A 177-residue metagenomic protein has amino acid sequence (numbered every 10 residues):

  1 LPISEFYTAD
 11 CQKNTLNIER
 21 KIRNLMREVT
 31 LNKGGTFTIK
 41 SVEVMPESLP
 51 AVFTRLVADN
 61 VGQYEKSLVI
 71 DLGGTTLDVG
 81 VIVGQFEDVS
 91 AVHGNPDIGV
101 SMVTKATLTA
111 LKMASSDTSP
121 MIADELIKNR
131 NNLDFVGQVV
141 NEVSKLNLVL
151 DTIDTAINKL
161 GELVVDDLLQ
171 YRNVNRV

Functional and structural regions predicted by a protein language model:
L1-V69, E87-V100, L133-V177: Nucleotide/phosphate-binding catalytic cleft detector across ATP-hydrolyzing and phosphate-transferring enzymes
L49, I70-V81: Hydrophobic, aromatic-enriched interface-forming segments
G80-I122: Glycine-rich phosphate-binding loop plus the immediately following alpha-helix
S115-V136: Conserved, helical-rich catalytic subdomain that frames metal- and/or nucleotide-binding sites in enzyme alpha/beta
